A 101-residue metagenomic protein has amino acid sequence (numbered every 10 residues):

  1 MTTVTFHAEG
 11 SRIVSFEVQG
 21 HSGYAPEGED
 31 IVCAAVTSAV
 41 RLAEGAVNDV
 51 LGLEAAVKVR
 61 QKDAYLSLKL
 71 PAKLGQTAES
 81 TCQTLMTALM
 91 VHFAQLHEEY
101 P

Functional and structural regions predicted by a protein language model:
M1-I31, R41, G45-P101: N-terminal intrinsically disordered, cationic/polar leader segments that include organellar targeting peptides
V32, V36: Short, conserved glycine- and acidic-residue-centered signature motifs in active-site or ligand-binding loops
